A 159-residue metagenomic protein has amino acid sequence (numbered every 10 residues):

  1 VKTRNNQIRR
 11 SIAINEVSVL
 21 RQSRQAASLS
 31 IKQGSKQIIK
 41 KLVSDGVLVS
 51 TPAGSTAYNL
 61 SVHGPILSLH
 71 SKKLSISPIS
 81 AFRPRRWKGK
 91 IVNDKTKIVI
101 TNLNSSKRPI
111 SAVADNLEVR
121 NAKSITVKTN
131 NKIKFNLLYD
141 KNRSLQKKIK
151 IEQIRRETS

Functional and structural regions predicted by a protein language model:
V1-G46: Catalytic core of DAGKc-family lipid kinases
V1-T3, R21, A53-S55, S80-R83 (+1 more regions): Glycine-rich beta-alpha junction loops
N6, R24, T51, S75-S77 (+2 more regions): Amphipathic, alpha-helical segments enriched in basic
S11, V19, R24, Q37-I38 (+1 more regions): ATP/nucleoside-binding phosphotransfer catalytic cores, i.e., glycine-rich phosphate-binding loops
A13-N15, Q25-L29, D45-V47, T56 (+3 more regions): A generic structural signal for short beta-strands and their flanking turns/coil linkers
L29, G34, G64, S68 (+1 more regions): Hydrophobic alpha-helical segments
I31, G54, A112: Short aromatic-centered micro-motifs
Q37, K41-S44, L48-R85: Gly/Ser/Thr-rich active-site loops/lids in small-molecule metabolic enzymes that frequently grip phosphoryl groups
